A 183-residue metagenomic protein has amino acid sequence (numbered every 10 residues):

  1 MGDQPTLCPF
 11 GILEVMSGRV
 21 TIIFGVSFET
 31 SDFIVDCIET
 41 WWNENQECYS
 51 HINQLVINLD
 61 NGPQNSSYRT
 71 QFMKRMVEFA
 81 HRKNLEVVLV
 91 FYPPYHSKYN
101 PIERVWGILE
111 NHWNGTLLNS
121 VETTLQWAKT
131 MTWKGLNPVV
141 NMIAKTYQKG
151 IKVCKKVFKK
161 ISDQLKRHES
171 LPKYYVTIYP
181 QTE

Functional and structural regions predicted by a protein language model:
M1-N58, P63: Electropositive, glycine- and tryptophan-enriched low-complexity nucleic-acid-binding patches
C37, Q71-M76, R104-L109: Alpha-helical scaffold elements adjacent to nucleotide-binding pockets in ATP/GTP-utilizing enzyme cores
E47, G115-E183: C-terminal accessory extensions appended to soluble enzyme cores
Q54-N61, L89-P94, W127-A128: Extended hydrophobic secondary-structure segments that form protein cores and membrane-embedded regions
L59-F72, P93-Y99: Acidic, metal-coordinating catalytic cores used for nucleic-acid/nucleotide bond scission and strand-transfer chemistry
F72-V88: Two-metal-ion acidic nuclease core segments, chiefly of the RNase H-like superfamily
H81-N84, S97, N114, K129 (+1 more regions): Hydrophobic alpha-helix feature that most strongly marks membrane-spanning transmembrane helices and their immediate
L89-N111: RNase H-like two-metal-ion nuclease catalytic core shared by retroviral integrases and related mobile-element nucleases
